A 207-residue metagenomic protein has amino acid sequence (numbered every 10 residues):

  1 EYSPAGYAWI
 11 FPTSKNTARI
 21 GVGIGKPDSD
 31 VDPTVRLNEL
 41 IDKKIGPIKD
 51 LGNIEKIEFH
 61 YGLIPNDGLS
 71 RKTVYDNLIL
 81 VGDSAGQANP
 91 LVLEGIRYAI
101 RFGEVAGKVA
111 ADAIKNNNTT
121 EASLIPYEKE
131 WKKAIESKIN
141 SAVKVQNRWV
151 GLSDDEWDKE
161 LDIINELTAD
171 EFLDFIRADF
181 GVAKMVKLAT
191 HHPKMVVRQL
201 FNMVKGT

Functional and structural regions predicted by a protein language model:
E1, A5, D67, L91-E94 (+4 more regions): Surface-exposed loop/turn and secondary-structure junction residues enriched for glycine/proline
E1-N38: Conserved FAD-binding catalytic core of PHBH/FMO-like flavoproteins
P4, D28-V109, K115: FAD/FMN-dependent oxidoreductases across multiple families
G23-D42, D158-I176: Short secondary-structure transition/capping segments
A111-T207: C-terminal helical "tail/cap" subdomain of flavin- and related membrane-associated enzymes
